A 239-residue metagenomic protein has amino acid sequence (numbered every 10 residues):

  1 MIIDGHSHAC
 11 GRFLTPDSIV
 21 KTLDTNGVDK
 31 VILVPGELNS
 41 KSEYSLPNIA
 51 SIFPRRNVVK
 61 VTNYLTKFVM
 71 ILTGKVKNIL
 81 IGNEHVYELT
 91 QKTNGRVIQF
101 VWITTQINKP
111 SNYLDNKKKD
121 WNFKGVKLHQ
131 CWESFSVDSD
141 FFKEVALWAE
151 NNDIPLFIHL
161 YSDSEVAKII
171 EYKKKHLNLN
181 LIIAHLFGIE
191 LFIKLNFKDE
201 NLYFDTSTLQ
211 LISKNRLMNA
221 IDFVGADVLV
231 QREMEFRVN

Functional and structural regions predicted by a protein language model:
M1-N78: An N-terminally biased module of ancient metal coordination in phosphate/nucleic-acid-related enzymes
I3-S7, V31-L33, V97-V101, K124-L128 (+4 more regions): Hydrophobic faces of well-ordered beta-strands that scaffold small-molecule active sites in alpha/beta enzyme cores
A9-P16, N39-S42, K75-N78, T104-S111 (+4 more regions): Acidic-and-aromatic substrate-binding clefts and catalytic sites of carbohydrate-active enzymes
F13, N180, L186-N239: H/E-rich (His + Asp/Glu) clusters that bind or coordinate divalent metals
P16, K109-K118, V137-K143, S164-H176 (+2 more regions): Distinct, well-ordered alpha-helical segments
G27-V28, D120-G125, E144, W148-P155 (+3 more regions): Glycine-enriched alpha-helix->loop->beta-strand junction motifs that scaffold or abut catalytic
D29, E37, I103-T105, W132 (+2 more regions): Short, flexible active-site-adjacent loop segments at beta-strand->alpha-helix junctions, enriched in small/polar
N57-F157: Active-site gating/metal-coordination segments in enzymes
